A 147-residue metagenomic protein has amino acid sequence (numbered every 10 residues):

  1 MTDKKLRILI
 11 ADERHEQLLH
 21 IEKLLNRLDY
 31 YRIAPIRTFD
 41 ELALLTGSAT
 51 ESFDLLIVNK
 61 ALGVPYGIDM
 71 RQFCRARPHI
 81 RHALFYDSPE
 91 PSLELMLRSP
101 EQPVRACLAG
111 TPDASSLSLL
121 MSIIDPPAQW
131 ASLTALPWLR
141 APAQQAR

Functional and structural regions predicted by a protein language model:
D12: Conserved acidic carboxylate
H15-P35: Two-component/phosphorelay signaling modules centered on CheY-like receiver
P35-L55: Acidic, metal-coordinating helix/loop segments flanking the phosphotransfer/catalytic sites of two-component signaling
S52-P78, D87-L95: Conserved phosphotransfer microenvironments
L97-A106: As written
A109-G110: A Lys-centered signature of the CheY-like receiver
S115-M121, P126-R147: CheY-like receiver
